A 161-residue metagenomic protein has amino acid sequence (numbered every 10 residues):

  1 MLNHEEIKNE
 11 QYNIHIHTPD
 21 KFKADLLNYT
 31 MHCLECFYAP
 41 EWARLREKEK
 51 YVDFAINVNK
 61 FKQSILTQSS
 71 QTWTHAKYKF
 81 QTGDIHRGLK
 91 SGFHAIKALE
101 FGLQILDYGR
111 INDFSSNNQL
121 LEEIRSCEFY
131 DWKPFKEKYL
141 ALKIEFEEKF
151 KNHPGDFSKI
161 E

Functional and structural regions predicted by a protein language model:
M1-R44: Metal-dependent nucleotidyltransferase catalytic core
R46-E161: Conserved nucleotidyltransferase catalytic core and NTase-mimicking acidic/glycine-rich helix/loop elements in nucleic
